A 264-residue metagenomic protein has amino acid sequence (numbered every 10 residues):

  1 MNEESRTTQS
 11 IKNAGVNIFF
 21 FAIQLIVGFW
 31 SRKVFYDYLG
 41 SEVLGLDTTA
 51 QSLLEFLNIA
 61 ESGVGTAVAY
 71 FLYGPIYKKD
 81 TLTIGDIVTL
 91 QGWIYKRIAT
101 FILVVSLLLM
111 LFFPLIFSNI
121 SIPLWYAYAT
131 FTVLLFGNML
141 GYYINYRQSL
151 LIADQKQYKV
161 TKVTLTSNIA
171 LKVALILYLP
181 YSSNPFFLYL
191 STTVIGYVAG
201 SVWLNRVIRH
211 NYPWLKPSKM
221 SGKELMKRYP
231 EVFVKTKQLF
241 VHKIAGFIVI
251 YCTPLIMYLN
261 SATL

Functional and structural regions predicted by a protein language model:
M1-S10, F186-L190, L204-Y251: Interhelical loop/hinge segments that connect adjacent transmembrane helices in multipass membrane
Q9-G74, K172, K237-L259, T263: Signature of the first transmembrane helix
S10-I11, T48, L82-R97, F233: Interfacial transmembrane-helix starts/ends
I11, F136-V163, L177, F187: Membrane-interface junctions at transmembrane-helix termini in multi-pass inner-membrane proteins
A22, G92-N119, I176-P180, V202-W203: Alpha-helical transmembrane segments of multi-pass membrane transport and lipid-handling proteins
S62-K78, A153, Y212-P217: Helix-loop junctions and terminal segments of transmembrane helices in multi-pass membrane transport/translocation
V104, L108-L111, L115, I120-I144: Alpha-helical transmembrane segments of multi-pass membrane proteins
Y128, T132, T161-Y212: Hydrophobic alpha-helical transmembrane segments
